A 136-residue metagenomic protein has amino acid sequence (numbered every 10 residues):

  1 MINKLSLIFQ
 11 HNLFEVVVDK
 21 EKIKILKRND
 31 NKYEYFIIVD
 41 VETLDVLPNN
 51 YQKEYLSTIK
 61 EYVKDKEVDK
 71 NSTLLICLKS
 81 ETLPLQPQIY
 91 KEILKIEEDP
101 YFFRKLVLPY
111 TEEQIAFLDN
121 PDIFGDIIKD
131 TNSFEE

Functional and structural regions predicted by a protein language model:
M1-V46: Extended, compositionally biased accessory segments flanking or bridging domains
Q10, L83, E113-Q114: Disordered, low-complexity tails and leader-like regions
D19, C77, L108-T111: Conserved beta-strand termini and adjacent loop/short-helix elements that scaffold enzyme active sites in alpha/beta
K24, K60-D65, E92-K95: Catalytic micro-motifs at enzyme active sites that drive phosphoryl/nucleotidyl and oxygen chemistry
K32-T82: A broadly used, surface-exposed interaction patch
P84-I89: Ordered, amphipathic secondary-structure segments that act as subunit-interaction surfaces in large macromolecular
E92-E135: Charged, structured surface patches that assemble and position nucleic-acid processing machinery
